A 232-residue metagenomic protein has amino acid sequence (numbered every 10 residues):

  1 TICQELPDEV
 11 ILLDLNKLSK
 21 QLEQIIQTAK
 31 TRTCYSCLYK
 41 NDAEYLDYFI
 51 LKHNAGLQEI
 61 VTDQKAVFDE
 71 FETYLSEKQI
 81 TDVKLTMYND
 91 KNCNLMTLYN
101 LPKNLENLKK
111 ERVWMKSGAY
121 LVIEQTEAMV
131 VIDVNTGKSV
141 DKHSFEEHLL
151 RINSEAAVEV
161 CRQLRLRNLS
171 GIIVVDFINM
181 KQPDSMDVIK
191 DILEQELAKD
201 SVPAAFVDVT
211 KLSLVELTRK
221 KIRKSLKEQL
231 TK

Functional and structural regions predicted by a protein language model:
T1-L121, T126, A205, K211-K232: OB-fold/S1-family RNA-binding modules
L18, S117-K232: Conserved glycine-centered short motifs in functionally critical loops
